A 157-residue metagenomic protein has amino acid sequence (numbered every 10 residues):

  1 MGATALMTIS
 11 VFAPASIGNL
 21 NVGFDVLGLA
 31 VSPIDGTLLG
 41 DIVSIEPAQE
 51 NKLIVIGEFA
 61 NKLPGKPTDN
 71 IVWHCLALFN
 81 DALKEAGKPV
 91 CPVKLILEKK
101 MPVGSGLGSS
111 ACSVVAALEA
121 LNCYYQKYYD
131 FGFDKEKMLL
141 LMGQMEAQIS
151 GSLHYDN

Functional and structural regions predicted by a protein language model:
G2-S105, E119, C123, Y129-F133: ATP-binding N-lobe of GHMP and related small-molecule kinases
S110: Short, conserved phosphate/pyrophosphate- and ester-handling motifs at nucleotide-, phospho-/glycolipid
A116: Short, structured active-site "lid" loops
F133-N157: Alpha/beta catalytic cores of group-transfer enzymes, especially the acyltransferase/condensing modules of polyketide
